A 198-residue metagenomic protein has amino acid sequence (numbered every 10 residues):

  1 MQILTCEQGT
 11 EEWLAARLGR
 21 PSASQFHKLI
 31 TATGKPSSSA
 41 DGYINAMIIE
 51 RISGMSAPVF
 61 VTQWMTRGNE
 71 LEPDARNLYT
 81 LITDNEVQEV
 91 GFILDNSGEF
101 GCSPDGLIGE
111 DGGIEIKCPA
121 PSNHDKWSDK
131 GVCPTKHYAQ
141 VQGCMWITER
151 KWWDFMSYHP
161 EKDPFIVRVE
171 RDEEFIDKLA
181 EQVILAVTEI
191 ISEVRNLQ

Functional and structural regions predicted by a protein language model:
M1-E70: Charged, glycine-rich intrinsically disordered N-terminal tails and low-complexity linkers that flank
M1-Q2, N196-Q198: Short intrinsically disordered terminal tails
L29-A32, R76, P119, C144: Short amphipathic alpha-helical "recognition" segments used for binding
G34-K35, D74-L78, W152-M156: Intrinsically disordered, low-complexity boundary segments flanking structured domains
A46, P73-N77, A139: Short, contiguous clusters of charged residues that form electrostatic/catalytic patches at enzyme active sites, used
G54-V59, E86, I190-L197: Short secondary-structure junctions and interdomain/linker hinges
M65-V87: Acidic-basic catalytic patches of nuclease active cores, encompassing PD-(D/E)XK and other metal-cofactor nuclease
L81-P104, I108-E193: Nucleic-acid nuclease catalytic cores
